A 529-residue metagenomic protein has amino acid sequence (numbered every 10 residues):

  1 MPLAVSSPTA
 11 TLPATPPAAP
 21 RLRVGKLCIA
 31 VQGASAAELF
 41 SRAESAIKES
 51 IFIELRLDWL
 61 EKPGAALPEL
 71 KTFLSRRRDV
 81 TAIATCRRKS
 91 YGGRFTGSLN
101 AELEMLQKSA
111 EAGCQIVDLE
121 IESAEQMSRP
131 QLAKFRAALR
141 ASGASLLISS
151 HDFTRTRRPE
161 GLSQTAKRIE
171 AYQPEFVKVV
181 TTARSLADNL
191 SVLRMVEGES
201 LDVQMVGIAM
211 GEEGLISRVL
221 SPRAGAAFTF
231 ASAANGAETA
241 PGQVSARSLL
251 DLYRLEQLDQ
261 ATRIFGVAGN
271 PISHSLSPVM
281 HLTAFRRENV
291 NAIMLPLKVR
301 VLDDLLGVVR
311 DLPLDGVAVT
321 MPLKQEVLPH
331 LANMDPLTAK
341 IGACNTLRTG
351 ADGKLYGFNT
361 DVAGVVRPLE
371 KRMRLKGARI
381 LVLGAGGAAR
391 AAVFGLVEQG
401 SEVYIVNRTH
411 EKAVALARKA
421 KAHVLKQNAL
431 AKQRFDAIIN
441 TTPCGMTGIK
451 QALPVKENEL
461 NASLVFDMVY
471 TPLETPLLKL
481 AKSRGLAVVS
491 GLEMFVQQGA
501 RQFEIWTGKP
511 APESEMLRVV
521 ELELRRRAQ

Functional and structural regions predicted by a protein language model:
A19-A141, S145-G161: Active-site beta->alpha loop and helix N-cap motifs at the rims of alpha/beta catalytic domains
I53, Q399-A420: NAD(P)-binding Rossmann-fold cofactor-contacting core
A82-Q131, E326-A378: Glycine/small-residue-rich loop that forms an oxyanion/phosphate-binding "nest" at active or ligand-binding sites
S123-A261: Catalytic alpha/beta core domains of metabolic enzymes, predominantly
A209, I264-I272, N359, L369 (+3 more regions): Glycine-rich adenosine-cofactor-binding loop
T262-M373, P472: Phosphate/diphosphate ligand-binding glycine-rich loop within oxidoreductases
R418-V488: Rossmann-like adenosine-cofactor binding region
M468-Q529: Adenosine-phosphate binding glycine-rich loop
